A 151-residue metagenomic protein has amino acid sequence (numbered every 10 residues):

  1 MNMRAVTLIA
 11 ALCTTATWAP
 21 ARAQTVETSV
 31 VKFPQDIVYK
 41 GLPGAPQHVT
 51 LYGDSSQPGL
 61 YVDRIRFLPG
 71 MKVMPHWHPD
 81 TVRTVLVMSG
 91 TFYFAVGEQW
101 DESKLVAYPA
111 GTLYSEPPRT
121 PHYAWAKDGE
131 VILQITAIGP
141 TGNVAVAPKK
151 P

Functional and structural regions predicted by a protein language model:
M1-A5: Positively charged n-region of N-terminal signal peptides that target proteins for export
T7-T17: Bacterial N-terminal signal peptides
A21-Y61, P148-P151: A short, N-terminal "cap"/entry segment at the start of jelly-roll beta-barrel domains of the cupin/DSBH fold
T28-V30, S103, Y123-P151: Double-stranded beta-helix
Y61-P79, P117-P118: Conserved short histidine dyad/triad with adjacent acidic residue
L68-M71, H78-Q99: Glycine- and acidic-residue-biased ligand/ion/polar-headgroup-sensing regions
V73-P75, F94-A95, E116, P121-K127: Short beta-strand His + acidic residue motifs that chelate non-heme Fe in jelly-roll/DSBH and cupin folds
E98-P118: Short acidic-glycine-tyrosine-enriched beta hairpin
